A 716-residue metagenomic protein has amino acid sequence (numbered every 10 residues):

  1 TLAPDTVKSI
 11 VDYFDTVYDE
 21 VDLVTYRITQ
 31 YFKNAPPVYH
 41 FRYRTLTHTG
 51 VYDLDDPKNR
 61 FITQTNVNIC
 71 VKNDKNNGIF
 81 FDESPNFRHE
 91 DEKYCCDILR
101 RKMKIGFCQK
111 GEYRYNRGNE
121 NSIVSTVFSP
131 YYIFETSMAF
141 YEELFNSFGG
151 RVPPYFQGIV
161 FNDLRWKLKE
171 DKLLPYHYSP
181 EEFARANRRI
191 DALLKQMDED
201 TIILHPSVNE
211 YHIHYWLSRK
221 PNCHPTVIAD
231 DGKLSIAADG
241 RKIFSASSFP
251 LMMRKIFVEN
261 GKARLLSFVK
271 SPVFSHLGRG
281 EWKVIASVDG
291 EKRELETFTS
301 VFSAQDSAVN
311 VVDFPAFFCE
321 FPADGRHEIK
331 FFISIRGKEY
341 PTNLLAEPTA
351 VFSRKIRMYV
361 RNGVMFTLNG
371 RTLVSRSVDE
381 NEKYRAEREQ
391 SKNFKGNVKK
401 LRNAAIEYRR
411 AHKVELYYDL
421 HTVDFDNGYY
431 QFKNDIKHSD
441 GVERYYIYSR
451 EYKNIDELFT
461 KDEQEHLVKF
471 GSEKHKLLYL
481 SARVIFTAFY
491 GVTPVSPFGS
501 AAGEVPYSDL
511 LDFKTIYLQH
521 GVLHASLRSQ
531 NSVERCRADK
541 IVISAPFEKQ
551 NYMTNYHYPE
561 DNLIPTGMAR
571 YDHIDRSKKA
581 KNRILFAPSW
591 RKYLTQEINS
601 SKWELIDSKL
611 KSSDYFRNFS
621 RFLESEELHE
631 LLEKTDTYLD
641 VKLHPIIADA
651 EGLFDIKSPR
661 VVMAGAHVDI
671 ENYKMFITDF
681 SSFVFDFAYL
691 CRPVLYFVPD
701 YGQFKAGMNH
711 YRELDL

Functional and structural regions predicted by a protein language model:
D5-R42: Conserved donor NDP-sugar-binding/catalytic core segment of glycosyltransferases
D12, A35-Y39, N59, G150-H421 (+2 more regions): Non-catalytic N-terminal targeting/anchoring module and adjacent flexible stem/linker that precedes the structured
H48-V71, F128: A recurrent flexible, glycine/aromatic-enriched loop bordering the glycosyltransferase active site that acts as
F87-Y94: Acidic donor-binding loop at a coil-to-helix junction in glycosyltransferase catalytic cores that engages
C108-A139, E170-F183: Nucleotide-sugar-dependent glycosyltransferase catalytic core
G150-R151, Q157, D424-F432, I436-S439 (+1 more regions): Conserved catalytic-core segment of nucleotide-activated headgroup transferases in glycan assembly
L265, I406, K413-I574: Active-site and donor-binding regions of nucleotide-sugar-utilizing enzymes
P559-E560, L653-K657, S682-L716: Catalytic binding pocket for nucleotide-activated donors in carbohydrate/polymer assembly enzymes
